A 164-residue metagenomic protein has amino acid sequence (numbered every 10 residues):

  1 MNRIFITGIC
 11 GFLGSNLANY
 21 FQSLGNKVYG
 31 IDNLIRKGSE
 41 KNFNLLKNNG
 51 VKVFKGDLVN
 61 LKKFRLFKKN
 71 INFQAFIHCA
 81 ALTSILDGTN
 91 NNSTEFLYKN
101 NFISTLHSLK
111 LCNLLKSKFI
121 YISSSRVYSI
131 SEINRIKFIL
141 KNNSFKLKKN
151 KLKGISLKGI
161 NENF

Functional and structural regions predicted by a protein language model:
M1-F164: N-terminal Rossmann-like NAD(P)+-binding domain of SDR-like oxidoreductases, especially those catalyzing
